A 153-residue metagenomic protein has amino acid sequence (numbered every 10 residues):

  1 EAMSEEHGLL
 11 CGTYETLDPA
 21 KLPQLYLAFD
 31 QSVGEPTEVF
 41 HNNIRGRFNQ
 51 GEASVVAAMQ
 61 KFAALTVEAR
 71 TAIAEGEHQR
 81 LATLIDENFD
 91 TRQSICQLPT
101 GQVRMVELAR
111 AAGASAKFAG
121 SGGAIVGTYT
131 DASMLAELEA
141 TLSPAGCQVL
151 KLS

Functional and structural regions predicted by a protein language model:
E1-K117, V126-S153: C-terminal nucleotide
G123: Conserved glycine-rich beta-strand-loop-beta hairpin in the small C-terminal domain of fold type I
